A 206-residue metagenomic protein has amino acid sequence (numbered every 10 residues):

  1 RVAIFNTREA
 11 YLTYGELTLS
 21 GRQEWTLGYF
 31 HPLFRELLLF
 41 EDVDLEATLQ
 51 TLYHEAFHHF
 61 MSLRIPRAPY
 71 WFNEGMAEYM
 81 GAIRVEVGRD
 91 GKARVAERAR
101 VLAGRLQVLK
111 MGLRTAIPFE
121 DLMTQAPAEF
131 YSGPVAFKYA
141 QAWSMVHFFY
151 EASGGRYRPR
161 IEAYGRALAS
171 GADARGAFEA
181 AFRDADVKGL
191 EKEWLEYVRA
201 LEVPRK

Functional and structural regions predicted by a protein language model:
R1-L12, E78: Acidic helix-start/capping segments at beta-turn-to-alpha-helix junctions
V2, Q50-L63, E74-E78, V146: Active-site recognition of the HExxH zinc-binding catalytic motif
F5-E9, D42-L45, A56, A82-V85: Solvent-exposed coil/turn segments that connect beta secondary-structure elements in extracytoplasmic/periplasmic
N6-E9, E16-L19, Q50, A56-H59 (+1 more regions): A short linear-motif detector with a strong N-terminal bias
A10, E46-T48, R156-Y157: Short, surface-exposed beta-strand/loop "edge" segments at domain boundaries and coil↔beta transitions
Y14-L37, R64-K206: Acidic/His/Gly-enriched intrinsically disordered linker/tail segments that often contain short helix/coil "MoRF-like"
R35-V43, H58-S62: Short acidic, glycine/Ser/Thr-rich loop/turn "cap" segments at secondary-structure junctions
